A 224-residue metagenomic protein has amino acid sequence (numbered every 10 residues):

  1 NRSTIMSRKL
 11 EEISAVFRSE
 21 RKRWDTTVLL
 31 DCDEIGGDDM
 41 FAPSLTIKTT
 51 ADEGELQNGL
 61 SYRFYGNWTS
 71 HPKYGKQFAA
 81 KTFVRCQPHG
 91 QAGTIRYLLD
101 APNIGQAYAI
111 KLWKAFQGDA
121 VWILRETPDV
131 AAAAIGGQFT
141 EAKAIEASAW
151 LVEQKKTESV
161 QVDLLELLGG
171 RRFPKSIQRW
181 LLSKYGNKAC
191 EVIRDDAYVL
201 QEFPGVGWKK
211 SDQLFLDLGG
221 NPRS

Functional and structural regions predicted by a protein language model:
N1-I5: Short, Lys/Arg-enriched N-terminal segments with co-localized hydrophobic residues within the first ~10-30 amino acids
S7-T26, G66: Structural detector for short beta-strands of small beta-barrel domains
K22-T26, M40, Y74: Intrinsic-disorder/low-complexity loop/linker signature
V28-E34, F78-A80: Generic recognition of long tandem-repeat/solenoid scaffolds
D31-L56: Beta-strand/loop nucleic-acid-binding surfaces
L60-Y62, P72-S224: Accessory alpha-helical DNA-binding modules that contact the DNA backbone or grooves
N67-H71: Short beta-strand micro-motifs enriched in acidic
